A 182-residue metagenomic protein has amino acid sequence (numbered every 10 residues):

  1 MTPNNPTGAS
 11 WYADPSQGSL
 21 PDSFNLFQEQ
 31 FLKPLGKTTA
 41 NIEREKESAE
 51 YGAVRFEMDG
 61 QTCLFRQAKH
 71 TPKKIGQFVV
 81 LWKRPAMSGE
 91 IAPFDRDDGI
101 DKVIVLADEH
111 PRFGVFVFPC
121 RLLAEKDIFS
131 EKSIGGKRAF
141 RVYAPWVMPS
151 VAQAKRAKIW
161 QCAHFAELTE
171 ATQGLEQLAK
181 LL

Functional and structural regions predicted by a protein language model:
P3-L64: N-terminal, charge-rich interaction modules
A40-D98: Short, well-structured hydrophobic secondary-structure segments
Y51-A53, G99-V103, R112-F113, K137-A139: Short, surface-exposed beta-edge/turn micro-motifs
D59, V105-R112, P145-V147: Short, flexible beta-strand-to-coil junctions
A92-G99, V105-E109, E131-S133: Short, charge-rich binding segments
A124-G174: Helix-rich interaction surfaces within compact, conserved domain-sized segments that mediate assembly or partner
A179-L182: Intrinsically disordered, low-complexity, charge-dense segments enriched in Lys/Arg and Glu/Asp interspersed
